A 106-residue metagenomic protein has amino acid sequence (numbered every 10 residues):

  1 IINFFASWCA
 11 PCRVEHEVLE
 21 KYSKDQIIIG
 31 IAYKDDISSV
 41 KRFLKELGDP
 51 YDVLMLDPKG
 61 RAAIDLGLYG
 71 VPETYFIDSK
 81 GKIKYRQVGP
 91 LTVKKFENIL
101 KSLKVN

Functional and structural regions predicted by a protein language model:
I1-I2, I28, T74: Hydrophobic beta-strand anchors of alpha/beta hydrolase catalytic cores
I1-R13, L19: Short active-site neighborhood of thiol/selenol oxidoreductases, capturing the structured segment around
S7, D36, K82: Conserved Rossmann-like nucleotide-cofactor binding loop
R13-L47, P58-I64: Structural microenvironment flanking redox-active thiols in thiol-disulfide oxidoreductases
I27, D52-V53: Conserved beta-strand segments of alpha/beta enzyme cores
K45-P50, D57-L103: Thiol/disulfide oxidoreductase modules built on the thioredoxin-like
